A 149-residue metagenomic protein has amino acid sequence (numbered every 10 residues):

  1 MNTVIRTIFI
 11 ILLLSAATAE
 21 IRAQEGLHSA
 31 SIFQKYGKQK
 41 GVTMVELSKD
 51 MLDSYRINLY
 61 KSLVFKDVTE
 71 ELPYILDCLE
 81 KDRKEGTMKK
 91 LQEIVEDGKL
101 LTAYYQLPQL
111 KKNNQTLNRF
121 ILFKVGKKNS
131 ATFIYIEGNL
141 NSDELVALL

Functional and structural regions predicted by a protein language model:
M1-S29: Bacterial Sec-dependent N-terminal signal peptides
F9, G37-K40, E80-R83, L149: Generic secondary-structure transition motif, activating predominantly at the C-termini of alpha-helices
A23-E25, K40-T43, K81-K84, K111-Q115: A short linear-motif detector with a strong N-terminal bias
G26-C78: Early exported N-terminus immediately downstream of N-terminal targeting peptides
V64-L100: Compact soluble domain cores
E85-L148: Surface-exposed, polar helix/loop patches in the mature regions of secreted/periplasmic/lumenal proteins that form
